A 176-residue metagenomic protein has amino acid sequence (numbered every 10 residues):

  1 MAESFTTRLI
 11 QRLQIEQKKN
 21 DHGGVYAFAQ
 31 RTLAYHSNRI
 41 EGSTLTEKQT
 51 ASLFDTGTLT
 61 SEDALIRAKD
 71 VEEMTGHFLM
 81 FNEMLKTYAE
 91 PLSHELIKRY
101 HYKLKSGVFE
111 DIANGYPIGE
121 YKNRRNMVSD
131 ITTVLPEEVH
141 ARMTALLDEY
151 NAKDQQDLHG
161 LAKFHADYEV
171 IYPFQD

Functional and structural regions predicted by a protein language model:
M1-D176: FIC/Doc superfamily catalytic core
